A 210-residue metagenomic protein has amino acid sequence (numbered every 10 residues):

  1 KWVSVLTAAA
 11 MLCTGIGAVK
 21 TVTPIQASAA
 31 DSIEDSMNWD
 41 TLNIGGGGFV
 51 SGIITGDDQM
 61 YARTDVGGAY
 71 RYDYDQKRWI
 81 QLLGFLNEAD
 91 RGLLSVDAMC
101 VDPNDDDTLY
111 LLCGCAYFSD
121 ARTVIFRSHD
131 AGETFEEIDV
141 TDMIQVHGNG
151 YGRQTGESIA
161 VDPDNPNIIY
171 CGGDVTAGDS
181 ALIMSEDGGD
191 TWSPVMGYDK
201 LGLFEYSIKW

Functional and structural regions predicted by a protein language model:
K1-L6: Bacterial N-terminal signal peptides that target proteins for export
T7, M11-G15: Hydrophobic core
I16-T21: Juxtamembrane cytosolic interface motif at the C-terminal end of transmembrane helices
V22-W210: Extracellular glycan-interacting surfaces
